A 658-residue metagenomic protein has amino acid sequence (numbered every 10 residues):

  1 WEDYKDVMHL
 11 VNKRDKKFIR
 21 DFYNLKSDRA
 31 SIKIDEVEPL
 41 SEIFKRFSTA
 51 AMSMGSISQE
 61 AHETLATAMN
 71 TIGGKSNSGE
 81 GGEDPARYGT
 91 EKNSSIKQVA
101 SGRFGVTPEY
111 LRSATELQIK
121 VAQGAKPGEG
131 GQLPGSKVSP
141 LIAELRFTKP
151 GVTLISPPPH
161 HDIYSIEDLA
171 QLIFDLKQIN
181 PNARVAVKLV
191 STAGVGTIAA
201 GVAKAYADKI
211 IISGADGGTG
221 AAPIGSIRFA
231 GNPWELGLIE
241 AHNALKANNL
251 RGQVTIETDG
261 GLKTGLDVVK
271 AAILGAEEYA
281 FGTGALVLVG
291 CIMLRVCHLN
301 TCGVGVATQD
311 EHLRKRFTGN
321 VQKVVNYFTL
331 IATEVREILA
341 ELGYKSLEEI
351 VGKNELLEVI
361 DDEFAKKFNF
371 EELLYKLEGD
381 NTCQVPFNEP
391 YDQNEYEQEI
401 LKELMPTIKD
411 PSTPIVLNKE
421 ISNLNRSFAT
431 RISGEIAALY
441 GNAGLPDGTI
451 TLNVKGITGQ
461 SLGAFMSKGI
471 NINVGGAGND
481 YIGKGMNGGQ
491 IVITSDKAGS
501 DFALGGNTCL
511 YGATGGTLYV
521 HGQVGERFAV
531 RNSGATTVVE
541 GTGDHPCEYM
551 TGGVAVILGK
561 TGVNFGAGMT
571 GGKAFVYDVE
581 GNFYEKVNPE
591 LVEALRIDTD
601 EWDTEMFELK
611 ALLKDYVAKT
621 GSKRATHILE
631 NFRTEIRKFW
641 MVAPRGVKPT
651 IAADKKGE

Functional and structural regions predicted by a protein language model:
W1-E144, V321-A332, R336-I450, T458-L462: Conserved, well-structured core domains of diverse proteins
W1-E2, I43-T49, K149-T153, Q178-I179 (+6 more regions): Short acidic (Asp/Glu) and glycine-rich catalytic loops that position anionic groups and cofactors
E2, K17, E42, T49 (+21 more regions): Generic recognition of stable, solvent-exposed alpha-helical segments in well-folded globular domains
H9-K13, N70, G74, F104 (+22 more regions): Generic secondary-structure signature for well-ordered alpha-helical cores
N12, K33, V37, A51-Q59 (+16 more regions): Hydrophobic alpha-helical scaffolding
G89-P127, L133, L299-T301, G305-E334 (+3 more regions): A structural-propensity feature for long, helix-poor, extended segments
V106-D259, T264-M293, H298-T308, R336 (+8 more regions): Alpha/beta enzyme core
L313-R314, V325, I338-L342, V351-N354 (+1 more regions): Long, distal/terminal scaffolding or interaction modules with repetitive or compositionally biased sequence
